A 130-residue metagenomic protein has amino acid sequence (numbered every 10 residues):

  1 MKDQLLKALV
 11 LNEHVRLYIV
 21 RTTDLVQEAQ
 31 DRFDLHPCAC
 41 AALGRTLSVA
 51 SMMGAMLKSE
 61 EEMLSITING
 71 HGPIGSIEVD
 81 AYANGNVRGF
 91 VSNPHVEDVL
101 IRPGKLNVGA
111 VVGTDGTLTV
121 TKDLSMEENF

Functional and structural regions predicted by a protein language model:
K2-T121: N-terminal functional module of multi-domain proteins
L124-F130: Compact structured core domains
